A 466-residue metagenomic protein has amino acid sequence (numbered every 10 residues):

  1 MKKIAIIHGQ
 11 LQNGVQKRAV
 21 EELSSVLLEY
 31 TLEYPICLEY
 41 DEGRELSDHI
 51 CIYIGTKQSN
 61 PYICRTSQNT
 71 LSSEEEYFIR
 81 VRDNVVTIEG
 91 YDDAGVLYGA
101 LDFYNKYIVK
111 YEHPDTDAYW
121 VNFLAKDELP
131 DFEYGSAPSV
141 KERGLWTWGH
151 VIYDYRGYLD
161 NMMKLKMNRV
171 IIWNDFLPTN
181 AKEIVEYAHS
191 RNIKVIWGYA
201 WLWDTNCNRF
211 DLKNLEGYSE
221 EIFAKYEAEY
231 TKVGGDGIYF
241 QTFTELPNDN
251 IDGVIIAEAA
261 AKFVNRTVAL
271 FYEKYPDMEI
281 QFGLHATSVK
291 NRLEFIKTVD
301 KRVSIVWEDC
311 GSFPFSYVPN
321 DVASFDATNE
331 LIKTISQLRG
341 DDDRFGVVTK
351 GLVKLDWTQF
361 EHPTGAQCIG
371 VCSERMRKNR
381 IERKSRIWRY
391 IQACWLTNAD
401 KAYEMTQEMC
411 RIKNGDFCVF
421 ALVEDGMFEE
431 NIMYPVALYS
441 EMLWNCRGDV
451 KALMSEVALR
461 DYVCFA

Functional and structural regions predicted by a protein language model:
M1-S136: Contiguous, structured surface segment used for ligand recognition
K2-A5, R80-T87, K141-G144, K166 (+1 more regions): Glycine-rich, often proline-containing surface loops adjacent to acidic residues and nearby aromatics that form
Q12-A19, Y91, D154, N180 (+2 more regions): Extracytoplasmic/periplasmic, Sec-exported soluble proteins
R18, E22, V26, G95-Y98 (+7 more regions): Extracytoplasmic/secreted proteins, especially bacterial periplasmic and envelope-associated proteins
H49-C51, G144, R169: Structural motif
Y111, D117-D127, W146-H150, N168-F465: Catalytic-core regions of glycoside hydrolase
E128-R156, L165: Boundary/entry segment of secreted carbohydrate-active catalytic domains
